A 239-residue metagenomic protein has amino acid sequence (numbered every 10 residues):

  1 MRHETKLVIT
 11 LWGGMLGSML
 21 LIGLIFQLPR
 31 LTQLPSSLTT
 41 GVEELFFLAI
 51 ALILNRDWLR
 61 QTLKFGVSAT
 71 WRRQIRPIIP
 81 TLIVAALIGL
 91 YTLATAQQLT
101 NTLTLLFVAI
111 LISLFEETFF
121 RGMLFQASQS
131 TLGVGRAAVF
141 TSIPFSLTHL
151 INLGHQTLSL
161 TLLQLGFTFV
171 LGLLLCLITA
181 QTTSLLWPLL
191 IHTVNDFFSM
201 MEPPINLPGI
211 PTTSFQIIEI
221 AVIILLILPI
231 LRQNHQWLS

Functional and structural regions predicted by a protein language model:
H3-L54, I78-I79, L103-T104, S214-V222: Alpha-helical transmembrane segments in multi-pass membrane proteins
V8-G13, Q74-I79, L103-L106, G135-F140 (+3 more regions): Hydrophobic alpha-helical transmembrane segments
M15-L24, I83-Y91, S142-I151, T193-P203: Aromatic-anchored segments of alpha-helical transmembrane domains
G23, L162-I217: Functionally important transmembrane alpha-helices
D57-K64, L228-S239: Membrane-interface capping segments at transmembrane-helix boundaries
A96-L106, G154-F167, T213: Juxtamembrane helix-entry segments on the extracytoplasmic side of multipass membrane proteins
A109, S113, V134-L150: Small-polar-interrupted transmembrane alpha-helices in polytopic inner-membrane proteins
F115-F140, A180-S184: Membrane-interface helix/loop boundary segments of multi-pass membrane proteins
